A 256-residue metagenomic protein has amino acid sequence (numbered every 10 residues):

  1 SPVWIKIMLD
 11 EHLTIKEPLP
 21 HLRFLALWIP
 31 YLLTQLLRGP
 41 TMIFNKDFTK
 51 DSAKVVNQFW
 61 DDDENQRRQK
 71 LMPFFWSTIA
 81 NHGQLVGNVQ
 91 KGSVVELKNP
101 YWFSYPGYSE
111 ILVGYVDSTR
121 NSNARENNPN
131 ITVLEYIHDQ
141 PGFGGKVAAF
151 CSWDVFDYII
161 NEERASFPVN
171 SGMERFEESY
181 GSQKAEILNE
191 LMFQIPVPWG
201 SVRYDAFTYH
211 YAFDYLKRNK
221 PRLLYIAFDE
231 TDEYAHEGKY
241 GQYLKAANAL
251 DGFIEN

Functional and structural regions predicted by a protein language model:
V3-L9, P30, T34-R38, S93-E96 (+3 more regions): Solvent-exposed loop/turn segments at secondary-structure junctions within structured extracellular/periplasmic domains
W4-H21, H210, L224, D232-N256: A long, amphipathic alpha-helix that forms part of the scaffold/cap immediately adjacent to metal-dependent active
I7-I15, L33, L37-K46, Q90 (+3 more regions): Short, solvent-exposed loop/turn and secondary-structure capping segments
D10-T14, P18-P20, R38-Y101: Short, structured active-site-proximal loop/turn typified by the sulfatase FGly-forming signature C/S-X-P-X-R
P20-I29, N81-V89, Q140-V147, R218-L224: Loop/turn elements at helix/coil->beta-strand transitions in domains of secreted/extracellular proteins
L25, M72-W76, Y108-S109, N130-E135 (+5 more regions): Extracytoplasmic/secreted envelope proteins and their assembly/folding machinery, especially bacterial periplasmic
T34, K46-D61, I111-R120, E233-E237: Acidic/histidine-rich, surface-exposed loop or edge segments in extracytoplasmic proteins
N99-L223, A227-H236: His/Asp/Glu-rich, glycine-adjacent segments that coordinate divalent cations and/or stabilize oxyanion chemistry on
